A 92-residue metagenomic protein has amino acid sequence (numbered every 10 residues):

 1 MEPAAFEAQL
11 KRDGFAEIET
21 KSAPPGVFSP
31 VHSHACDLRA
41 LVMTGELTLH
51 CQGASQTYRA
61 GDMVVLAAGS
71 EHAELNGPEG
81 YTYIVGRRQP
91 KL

Functional and structural regions predicted by a protein language model:
M1-K11: Extreme N-terminal tail/first-helix region
E7, F28-H34, C51, L75-N76: Short histidine-centered beta-strand/loop micro-motifs that create catalytic or ligand/metal-coordination sites
E17-H34, A68-G69: Conserved short histidine dyad/triad with adjacent acidic residue
P25-G26, T44-L47, Q89-L92: Short, charged/polar surface micro-motifs in flexible loops or helix N-caps
S33-L49: Short, conserved beta-strand element in jelly-roll/cupin
Q52-G69: Short acidic-glycine-tyrosine-enriched beta hairpin
A68-L92: Ligand-binding loop in jelly-roll beta-barrel domains
